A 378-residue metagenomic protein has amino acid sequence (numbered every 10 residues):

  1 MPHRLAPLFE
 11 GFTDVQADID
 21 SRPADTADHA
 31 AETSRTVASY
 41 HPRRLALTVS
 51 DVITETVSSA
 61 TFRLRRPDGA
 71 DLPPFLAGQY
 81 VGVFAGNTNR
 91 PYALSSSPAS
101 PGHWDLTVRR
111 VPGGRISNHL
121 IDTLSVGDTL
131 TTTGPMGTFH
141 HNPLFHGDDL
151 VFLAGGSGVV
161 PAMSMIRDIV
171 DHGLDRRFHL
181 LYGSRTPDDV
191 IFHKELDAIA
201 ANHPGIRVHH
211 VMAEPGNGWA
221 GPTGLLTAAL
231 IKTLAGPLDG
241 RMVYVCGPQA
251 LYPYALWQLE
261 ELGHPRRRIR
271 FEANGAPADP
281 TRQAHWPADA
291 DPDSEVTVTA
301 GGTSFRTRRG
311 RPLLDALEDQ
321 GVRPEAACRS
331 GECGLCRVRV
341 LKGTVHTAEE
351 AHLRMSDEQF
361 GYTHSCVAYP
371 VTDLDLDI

Functional and structural regions predicted by a protein language model:
M1-H41, E261, R266: Iron-sulfur (Fe-S) cluster-binding modules
H3-E10, D14, N118-A300, R306: FNR/FR-type flavoprotein reductase catalytic core
E32-T133, D148, S184-T186, D197 (+1 more regions): Ferredoxin-reductase
P98-H103, P143-D148, G173, Y369-I378: Ligand-binding loop in jelly-roll beta-barrel domains
H210, G247, A255, A273 (+6 more regions): Active-site proximal loops enriched in glycine and acidic residues that flank catalytic Cys/His/Asp and coordinate
D291-E325: C-terminal accessory/binding modules appended to enzymatic or scaffolding proteins
T303, A316-E325, G334-I378: Iron-sulfur (Fe-S) cluster-binding segments and ferredoxin-like electron-carrier domains, especially [2Fe-2S]
